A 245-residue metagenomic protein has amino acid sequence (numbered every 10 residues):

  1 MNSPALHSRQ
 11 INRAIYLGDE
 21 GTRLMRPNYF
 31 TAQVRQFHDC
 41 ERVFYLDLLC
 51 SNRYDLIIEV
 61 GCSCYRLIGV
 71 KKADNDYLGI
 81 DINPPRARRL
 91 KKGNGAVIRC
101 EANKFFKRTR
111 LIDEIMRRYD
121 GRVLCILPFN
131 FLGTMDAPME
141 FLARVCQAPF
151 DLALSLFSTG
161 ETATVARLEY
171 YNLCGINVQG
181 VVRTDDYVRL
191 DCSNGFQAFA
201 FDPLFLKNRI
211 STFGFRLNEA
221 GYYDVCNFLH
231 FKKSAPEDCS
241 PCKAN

Functional and structural regions predicted by a protein language model:
M1-N52: Conserved class I S-adenosyl-L-methionine
I11, L154-S211, E219-A220: SAM-dependent methyltransferase
R53-S63: Conserved class I S-adenosyl-L-methionine
S63-R108: Class I SAM-dependent methyltransferase SAM/SAH-binding core
F106-Y119: Short amphipathic alpha-helix with an adjacent loop that forms part of the alpha/beta core around
I126-L127: A conserved beta-strand element that flanks and buttresses the S-adenosyl-L-methionine
G133-A148: A short, conserved alpha-helix within the catalytic core of class I
F215-V225: Conserved S-adenosyl-L-methionine
